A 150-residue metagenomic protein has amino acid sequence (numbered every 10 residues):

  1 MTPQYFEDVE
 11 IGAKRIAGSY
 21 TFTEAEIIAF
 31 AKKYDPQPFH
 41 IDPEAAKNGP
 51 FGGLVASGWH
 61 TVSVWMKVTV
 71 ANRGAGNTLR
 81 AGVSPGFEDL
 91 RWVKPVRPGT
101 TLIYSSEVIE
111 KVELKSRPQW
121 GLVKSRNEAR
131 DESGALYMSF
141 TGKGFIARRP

Functional and structural regions predicted by a protein language model:
M1-I11, P95-P150: HotDog/MaoC-like acyl-thioester-processing domains
M1-P85, P150: Hot-dog-fold acyl-thioester-processing enzymes
G58, V93-K94: Short alpha-helix boundary/capping motifs
